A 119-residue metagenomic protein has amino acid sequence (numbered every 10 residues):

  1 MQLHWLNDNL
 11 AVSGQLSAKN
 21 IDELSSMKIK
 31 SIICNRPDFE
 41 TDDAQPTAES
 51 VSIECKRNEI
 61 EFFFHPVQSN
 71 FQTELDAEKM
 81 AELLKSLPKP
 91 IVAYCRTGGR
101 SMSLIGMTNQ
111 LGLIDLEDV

Functional and structural regions predicted by a protein language model:
M1-V92, S103-V119: Cys-dependent protein tyrosine phosphatase-like superfamily
C95: Short cysteine clusters
